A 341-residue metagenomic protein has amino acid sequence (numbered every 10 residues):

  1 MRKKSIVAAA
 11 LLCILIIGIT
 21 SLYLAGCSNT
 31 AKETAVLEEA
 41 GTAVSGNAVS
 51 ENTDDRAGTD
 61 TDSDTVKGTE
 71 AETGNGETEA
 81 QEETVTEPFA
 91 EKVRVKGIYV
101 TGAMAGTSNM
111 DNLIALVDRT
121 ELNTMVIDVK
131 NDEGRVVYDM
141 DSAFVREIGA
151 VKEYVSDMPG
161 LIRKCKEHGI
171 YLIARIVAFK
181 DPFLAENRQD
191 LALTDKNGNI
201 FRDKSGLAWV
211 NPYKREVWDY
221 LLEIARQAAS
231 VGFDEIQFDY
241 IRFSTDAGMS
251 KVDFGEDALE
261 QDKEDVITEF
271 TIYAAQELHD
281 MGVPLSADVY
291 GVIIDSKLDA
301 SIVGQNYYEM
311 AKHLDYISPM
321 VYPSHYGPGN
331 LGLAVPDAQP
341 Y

Functional and structural regions predicted by a protein language model:
T30-V93: N-terminal, intrinsically disordered, polar/charged segments of Gram-positive cell-envelope systems that serve as
P88-A105, F179-Q227: Active-site-adjacent "subsite" loops/lids of carbohydrate-active enzymes
D111-R135, S230-E235: Catalytic domains of carbohydrate-active enzymes, especially glycoside hydrolases
T124-I127, D157-F201, E235-F238: Glycine-rich, aromatic-flanked loop segments that form ligand/cofactor-binding clefts across common enzyme folds
M125, L221, A228, I317: Conserved, mostly hydrophobic/aromatic
E133-I176, K251-M281: Aromatic-lined substrate-binding rim segments of carbohydrate-active enzymes
V137-I148, D181-D203, D246-D257, P336-A338: Aromatic- and acidic-residue-enriched segments that line the glycan-binding/catalytic groove of carbohydrate-active
A258-V289, I294-K297, S301-Y341: Glycoside hydrolase catalytic-domain groove-lining segments
